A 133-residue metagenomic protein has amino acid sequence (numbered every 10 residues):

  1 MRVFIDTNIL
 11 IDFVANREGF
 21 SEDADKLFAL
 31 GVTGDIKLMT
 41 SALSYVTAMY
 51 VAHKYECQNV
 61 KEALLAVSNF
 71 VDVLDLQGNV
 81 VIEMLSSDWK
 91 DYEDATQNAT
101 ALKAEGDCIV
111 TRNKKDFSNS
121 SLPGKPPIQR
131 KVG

Functional and structural regions predicted by a protein language model:
M1-M39, K54-Q58, E62, V132-G133: Short, well-structured N-terminal submotif of metal-dependent ribonuclease cores
R2, F70, A99-G133: Acidic, PIN/NYN-like endoribonuclease modules and their adjacent C-terminal/linker elements
I5, M39-T40, D75, T111: Short beta-strand scaffold positions
D6, D94, N113: Acidic active-site catalytic centers that drive phospho-/nucleotidyl reactions and related ester hydrolyses
I9, S44, V80, Q97 (+1 more regions): Alpha-helix capping/helix-boundary segments
V14, A52, D88, S121: Short, flexible helix/strand-to-coil boundary loops that buttress conserved ligand/catalytic motifs in alpha/beta
N16, L43-S44, L65-D88: Acidic catalytic patch
